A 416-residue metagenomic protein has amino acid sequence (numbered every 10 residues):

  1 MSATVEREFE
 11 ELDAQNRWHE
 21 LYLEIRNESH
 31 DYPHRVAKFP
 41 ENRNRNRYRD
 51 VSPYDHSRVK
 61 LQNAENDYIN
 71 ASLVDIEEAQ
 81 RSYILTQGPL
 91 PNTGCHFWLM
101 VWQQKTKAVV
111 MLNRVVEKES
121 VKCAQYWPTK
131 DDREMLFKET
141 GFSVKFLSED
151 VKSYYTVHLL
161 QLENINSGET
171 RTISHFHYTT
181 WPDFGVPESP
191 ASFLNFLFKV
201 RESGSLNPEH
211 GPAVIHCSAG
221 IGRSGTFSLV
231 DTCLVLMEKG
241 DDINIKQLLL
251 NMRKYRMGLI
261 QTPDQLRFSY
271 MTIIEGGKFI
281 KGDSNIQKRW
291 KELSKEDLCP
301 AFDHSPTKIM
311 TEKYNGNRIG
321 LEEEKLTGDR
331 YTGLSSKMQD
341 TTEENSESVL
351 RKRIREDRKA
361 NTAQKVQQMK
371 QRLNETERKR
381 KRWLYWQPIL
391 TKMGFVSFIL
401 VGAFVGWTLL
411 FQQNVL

Functional and structural regions predicted by a protein language model:
M1-L416: Cys-based phosphatases of the PTP/DUSP/CDC25 superfamily and their flanking regulatory architecture
